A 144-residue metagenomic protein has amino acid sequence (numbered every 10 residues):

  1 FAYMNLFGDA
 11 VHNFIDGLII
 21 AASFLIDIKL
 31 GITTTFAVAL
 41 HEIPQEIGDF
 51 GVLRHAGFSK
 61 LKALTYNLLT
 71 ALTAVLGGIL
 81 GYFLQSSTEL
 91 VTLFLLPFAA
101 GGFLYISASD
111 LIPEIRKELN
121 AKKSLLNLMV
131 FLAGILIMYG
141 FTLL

Functional and structural regions predicted by a protein language model:
F1-L144: Membrane metalloprotein/metal-transporter helix-bundle signature
